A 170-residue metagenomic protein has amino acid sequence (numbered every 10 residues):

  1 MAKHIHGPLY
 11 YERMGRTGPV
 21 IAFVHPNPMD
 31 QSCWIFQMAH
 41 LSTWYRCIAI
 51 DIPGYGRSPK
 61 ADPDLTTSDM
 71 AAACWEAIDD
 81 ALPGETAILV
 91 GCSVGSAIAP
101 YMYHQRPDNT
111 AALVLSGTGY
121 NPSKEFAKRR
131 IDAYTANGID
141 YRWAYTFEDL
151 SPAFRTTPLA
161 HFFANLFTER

Functional and structural regions predicted by a protein language model:
M1-A22, S42-R46, D79, P83 (+2 more regions): Alpha/beta-hydrolase fold catalytic core
L9-K60: Conserved HGGG/HGGXW glycine-rich cap/lid loop of the alpha/beta-hydrolase fold
F36-A39, T43, E76, D80 (+1 more regions): Short, well-ordered alpha-helices that flank and scaffold nucleotide-derived cofactor binding pockets
A39, I48-V90: Active-site loop/oxyanion-hole signature of alpha/beta-hydrolase fold enzymes
G91-G95, A99: Gly/Ala-rich beta-loop-alpha elbow adjacent to hydrolase catalytic centers
P100-Q105, N109-Y141: Flexible "cap/lid" loop of the alpha/beta hydrolase fold
K124-R129, A136-R170: Conserved alpha/beta-hydrolase catalytic His-Asp/Glu region
